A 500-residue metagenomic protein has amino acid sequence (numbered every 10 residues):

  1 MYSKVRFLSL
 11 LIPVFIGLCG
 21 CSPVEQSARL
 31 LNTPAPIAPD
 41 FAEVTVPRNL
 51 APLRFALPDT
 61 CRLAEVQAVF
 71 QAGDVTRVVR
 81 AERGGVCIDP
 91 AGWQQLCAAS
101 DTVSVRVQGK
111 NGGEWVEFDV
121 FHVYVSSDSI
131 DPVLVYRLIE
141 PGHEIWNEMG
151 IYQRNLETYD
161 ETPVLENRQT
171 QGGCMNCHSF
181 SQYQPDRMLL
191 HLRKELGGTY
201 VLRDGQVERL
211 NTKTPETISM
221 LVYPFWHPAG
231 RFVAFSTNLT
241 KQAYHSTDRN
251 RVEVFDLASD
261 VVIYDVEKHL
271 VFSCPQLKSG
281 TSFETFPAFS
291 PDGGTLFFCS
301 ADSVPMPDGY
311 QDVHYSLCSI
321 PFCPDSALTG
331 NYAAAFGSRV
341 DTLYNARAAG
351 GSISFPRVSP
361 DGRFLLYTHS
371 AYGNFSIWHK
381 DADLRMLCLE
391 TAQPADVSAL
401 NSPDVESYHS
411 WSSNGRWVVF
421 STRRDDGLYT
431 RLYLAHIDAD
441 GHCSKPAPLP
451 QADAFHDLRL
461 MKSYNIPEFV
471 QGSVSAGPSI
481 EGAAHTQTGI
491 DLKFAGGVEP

Functional and structural regions predicted by a protein language model:
M1-S9: Bacterial N-terminal signal peptides that target proteins for export
S9-L18: Bacterial N-terminal signal peptides
C21-P500: Sequence signature of WD/YWTD-type beta-propeller architectures
